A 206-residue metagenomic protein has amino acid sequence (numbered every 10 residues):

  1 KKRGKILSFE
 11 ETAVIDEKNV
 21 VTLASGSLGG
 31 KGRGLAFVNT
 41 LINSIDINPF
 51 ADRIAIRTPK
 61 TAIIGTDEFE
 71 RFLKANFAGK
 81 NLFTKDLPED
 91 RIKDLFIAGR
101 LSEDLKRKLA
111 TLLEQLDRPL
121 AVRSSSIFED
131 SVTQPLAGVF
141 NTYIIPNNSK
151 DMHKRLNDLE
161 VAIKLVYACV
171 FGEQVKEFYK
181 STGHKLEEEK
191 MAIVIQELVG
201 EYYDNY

Functional and structural regions predicted by a protein language model:
K1, K5-F50, I97-Y206: Conserved mixed alpha/beta core segments that line enzyme active sites in large multi-domain catalysts
N48-T58: An N-terminal structural lobe/cap that precedes and organizes the functional/catalytic core across diverse proteins
T58-D86: Terminal amphipathic helices with adjacent charged low-complexity linkers/tails
G65, L87-P88, S102, D151: Helix N-cap and loop-to-helix transition residues
A75-K93, T142-Y143, K150: Glycine-/small-residue-rich beta-strand-loop submotif within the FAD-binding core of flavoenzymes
